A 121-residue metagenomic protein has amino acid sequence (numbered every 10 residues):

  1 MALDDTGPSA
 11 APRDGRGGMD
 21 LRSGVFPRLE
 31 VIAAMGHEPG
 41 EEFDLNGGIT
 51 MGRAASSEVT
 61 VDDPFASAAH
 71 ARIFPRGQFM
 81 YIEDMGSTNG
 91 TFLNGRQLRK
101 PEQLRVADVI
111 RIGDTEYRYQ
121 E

Functional and structural regions predicted by a protein language model:
M1-A2, T115-E121: Intrinsically disordered, low-complexity glycine/proline-rich and charged
M1-D62, F74, R111: Intrinsically disordered, low-complexity acidic Ser/Thr-rich regulatory segments
E42-R118: Forkhead-associated
